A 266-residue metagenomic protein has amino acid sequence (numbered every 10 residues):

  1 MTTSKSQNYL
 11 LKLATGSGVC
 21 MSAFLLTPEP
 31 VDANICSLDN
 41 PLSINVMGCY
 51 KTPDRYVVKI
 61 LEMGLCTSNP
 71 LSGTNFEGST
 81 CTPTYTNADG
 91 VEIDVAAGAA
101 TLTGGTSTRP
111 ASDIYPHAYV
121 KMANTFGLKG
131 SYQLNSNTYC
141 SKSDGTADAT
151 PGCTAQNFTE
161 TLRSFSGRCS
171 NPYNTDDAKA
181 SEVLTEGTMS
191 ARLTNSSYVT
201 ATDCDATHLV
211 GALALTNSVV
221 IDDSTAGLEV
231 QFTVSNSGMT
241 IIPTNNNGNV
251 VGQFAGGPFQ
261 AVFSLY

Functional and structural regions predicted by a protein language model:
M1-T2, A33: Initiator methionine at the very start of the polypeptide chain
T2-S17: Bacterial N-terminal signal peptides that target proteins for export
Q7-L10, L26, Y115: Conserved anionic group-binding/transfer micro-motifs
T15, F24, T146-T150: Intrinsic disorder/low-complexity segments
C20-P30: C-terminal segment of classical bacterial N-terminal signal peptides
D32-Y266: A short, solvent-exposed, low-complexity linear motif enriched for acidic/polar residues with Pro/Gly/Ser/Thr
